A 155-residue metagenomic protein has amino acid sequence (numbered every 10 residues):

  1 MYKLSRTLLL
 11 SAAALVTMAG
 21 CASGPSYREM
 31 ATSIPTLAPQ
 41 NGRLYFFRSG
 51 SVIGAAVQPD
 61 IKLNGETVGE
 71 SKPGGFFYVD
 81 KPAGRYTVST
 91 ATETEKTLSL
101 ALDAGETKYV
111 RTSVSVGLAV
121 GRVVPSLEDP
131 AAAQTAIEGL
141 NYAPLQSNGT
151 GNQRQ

Functional and structural regions predicted by a protein language model:
M1-C21: Sec-dependent bacterial lipoprotein signal peptides
Y2, C21-Q155: Short loop/turn and low-complexity linker motifs enriched in small/turn-promoting residues
